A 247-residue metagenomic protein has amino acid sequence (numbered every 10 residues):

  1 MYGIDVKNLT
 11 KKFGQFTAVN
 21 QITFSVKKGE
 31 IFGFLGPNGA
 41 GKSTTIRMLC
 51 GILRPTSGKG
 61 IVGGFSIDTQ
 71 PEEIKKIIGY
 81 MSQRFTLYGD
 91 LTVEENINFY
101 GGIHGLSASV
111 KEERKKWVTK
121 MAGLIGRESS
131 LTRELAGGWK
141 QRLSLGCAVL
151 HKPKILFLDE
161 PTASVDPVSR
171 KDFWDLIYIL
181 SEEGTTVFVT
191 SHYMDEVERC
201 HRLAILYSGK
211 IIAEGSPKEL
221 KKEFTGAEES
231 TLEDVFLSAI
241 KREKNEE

Functional and structural regions predicted by a protein language model:
G58-S66, E73-I74: Conserved ABC transporter NBD signature motif
D90, L131-G138: Conserved ABC ATPase signature
N98, G102, S109-R127: Conserved ABC ATPase "signature" region
K152: Conserved catalytic motifs of ABC-family nucleotide-binding domains
L156-E160: Catalytic Walker B motif of ABC-type/P-loop ATPase nucleotide-binding domains
E214-G215: ABC ATPase "signature
